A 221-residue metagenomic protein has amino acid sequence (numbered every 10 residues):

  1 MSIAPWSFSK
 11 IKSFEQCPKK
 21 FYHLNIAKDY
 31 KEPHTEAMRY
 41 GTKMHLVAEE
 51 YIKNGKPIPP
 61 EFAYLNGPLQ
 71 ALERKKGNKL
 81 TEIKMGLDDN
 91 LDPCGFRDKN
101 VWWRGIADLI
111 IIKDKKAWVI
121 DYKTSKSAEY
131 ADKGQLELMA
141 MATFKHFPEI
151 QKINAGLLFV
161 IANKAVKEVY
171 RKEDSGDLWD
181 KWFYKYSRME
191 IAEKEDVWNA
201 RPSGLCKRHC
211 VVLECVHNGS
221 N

Functional and structural regions predicted by a protein language model:
M1-N221: RecB-family 4Fe-4S metal-dependent nuclease core
